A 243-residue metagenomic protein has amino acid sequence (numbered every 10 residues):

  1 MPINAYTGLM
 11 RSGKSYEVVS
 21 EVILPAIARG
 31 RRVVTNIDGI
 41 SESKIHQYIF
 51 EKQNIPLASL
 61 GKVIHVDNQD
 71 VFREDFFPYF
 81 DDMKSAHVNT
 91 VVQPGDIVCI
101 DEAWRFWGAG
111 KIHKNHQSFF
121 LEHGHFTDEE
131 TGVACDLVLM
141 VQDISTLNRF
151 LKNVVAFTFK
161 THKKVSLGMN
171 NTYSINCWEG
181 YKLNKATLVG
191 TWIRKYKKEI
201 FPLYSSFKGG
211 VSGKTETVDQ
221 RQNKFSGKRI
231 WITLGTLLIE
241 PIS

Functional and structural regions predicted by a protein language model:
M1-I27: Glycine-rich P-loop/Walker A and Walker A-like loops and their local beta1-loop-alpha1 context in P-loop NTPases
A5, V34, I97-D101: Structural motif
M10-G13, G39-S41, D70-R73, W104-I112 (+1 more regions): Short acidic, S/G/P-rich loop/turn micro-motifs used as interaction or catalytic elements
R31-I40: Short beta-strand-centered segment that lines the nucleotide-binding/catalytic pocket of NTP-utilizing
E51-Q53, L57-E102, G108-A109, H113: Conserved RecA-like ASCE ATPase "motif II neighborhood" in helicase/translocase motors
V91, A103-L183: Replace "adjacent to P-loop NTPase cores in ATP/GTP-dependent enzymes" with "adjacent to NTP-binding cores
T158-K214: Conserved P-loop NTPase catalytic core
G209-S243: C-terminal single-pass membrane-anchor helix
